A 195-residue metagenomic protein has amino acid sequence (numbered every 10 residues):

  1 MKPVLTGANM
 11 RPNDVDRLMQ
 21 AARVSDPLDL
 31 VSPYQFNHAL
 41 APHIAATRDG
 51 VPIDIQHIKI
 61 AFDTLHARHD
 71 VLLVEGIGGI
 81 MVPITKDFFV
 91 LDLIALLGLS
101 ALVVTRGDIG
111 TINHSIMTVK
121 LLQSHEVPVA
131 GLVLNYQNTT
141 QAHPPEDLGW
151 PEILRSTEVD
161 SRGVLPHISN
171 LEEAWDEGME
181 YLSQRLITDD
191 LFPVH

Functional and structural regions predicted by a protein language model:
M1-P52, Q56, D63: N-terminal phosphate/diphosphate-binding loop that engages ATP/GTP or pyrophosphate donors across diverse enzyme folds
K2, L102-T105, A130-Y136: Short internal beta-strands
D14, I58-A61, V90-L93, T118 (+2 more regions): A general structural detector for well-ordered alpha-helical segments in enzyme core domains, enriched
P42-I84, L91: Phosphate-binding/switch loop-helix module in NTP-utilizing enzymes
D63-G76, G98-A101, S183-D190, H195: P-loop NTP-binding module
T85-D108: Inter-motif core of Ras-like GTPase G domains
K120-H195: C-terminal lobe/tail of nucleotide-utilizing enzymes
